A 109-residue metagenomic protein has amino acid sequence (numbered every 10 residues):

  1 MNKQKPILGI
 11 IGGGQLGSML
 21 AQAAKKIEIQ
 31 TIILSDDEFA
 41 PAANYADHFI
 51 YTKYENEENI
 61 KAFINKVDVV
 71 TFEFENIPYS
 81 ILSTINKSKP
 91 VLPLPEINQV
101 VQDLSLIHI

Functional and structural regions predicted by a protein language model:
M1-S105: ATP-binding N-terminal substructure of ATP-dependent carboxylate-amine bond-forming enzymes
H108-I109: Conserved small/polar residues in nucleotide/adenosyl-binding loops
